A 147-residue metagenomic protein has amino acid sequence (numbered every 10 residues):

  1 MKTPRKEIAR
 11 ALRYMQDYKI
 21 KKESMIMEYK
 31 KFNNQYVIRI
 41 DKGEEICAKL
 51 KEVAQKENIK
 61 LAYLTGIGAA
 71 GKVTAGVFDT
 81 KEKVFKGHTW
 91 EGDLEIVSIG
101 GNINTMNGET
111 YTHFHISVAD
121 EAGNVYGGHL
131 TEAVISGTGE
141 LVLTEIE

Functional and structural regions predicted by a protein language model:
M1-S24: Enriched for short, Lys/Arg-rich terminal
I26-H113, S117-E147: N-terminal intrinsically disordered, cationic/polar leader segments that include organellar targeting peptides
